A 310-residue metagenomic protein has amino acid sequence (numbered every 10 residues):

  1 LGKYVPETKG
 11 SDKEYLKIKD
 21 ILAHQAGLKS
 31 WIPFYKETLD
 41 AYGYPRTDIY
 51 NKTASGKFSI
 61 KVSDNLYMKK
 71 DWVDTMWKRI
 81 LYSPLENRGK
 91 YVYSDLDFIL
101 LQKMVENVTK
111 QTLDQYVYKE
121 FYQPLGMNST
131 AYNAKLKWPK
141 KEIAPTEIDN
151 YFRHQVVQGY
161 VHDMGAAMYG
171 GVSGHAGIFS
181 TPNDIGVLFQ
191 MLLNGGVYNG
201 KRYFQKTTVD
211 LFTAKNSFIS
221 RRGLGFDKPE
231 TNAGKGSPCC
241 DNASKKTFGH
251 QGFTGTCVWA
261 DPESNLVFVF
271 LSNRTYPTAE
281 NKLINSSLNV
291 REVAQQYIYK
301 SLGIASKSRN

Functional and structural regions predicted by a protein language model:
L1-K9: Acidic helix-start/capping segments at beta-turn-to-alpha-helix junctions
S11-K245: Short, surface-exposed loop or secondary-structure junction motifs that flank catalytic or metal-binding residues
G159, G252-G255: Glycine-centered small-residue hotspots that permit tight backbone geometry or close packing
N194, Y198, T207-T208, S217-R221 (+2 more regions): Short, gly/Ser/Thr-rich active-site loops of penicillin-recognizing serine hydrolases
T247, T254-V267: Short, surface-exposed beta-strand/loop micro-motifs that present aromatic residues
N265-R274, T278-E280: Short, well-ordered beta-strand elements
